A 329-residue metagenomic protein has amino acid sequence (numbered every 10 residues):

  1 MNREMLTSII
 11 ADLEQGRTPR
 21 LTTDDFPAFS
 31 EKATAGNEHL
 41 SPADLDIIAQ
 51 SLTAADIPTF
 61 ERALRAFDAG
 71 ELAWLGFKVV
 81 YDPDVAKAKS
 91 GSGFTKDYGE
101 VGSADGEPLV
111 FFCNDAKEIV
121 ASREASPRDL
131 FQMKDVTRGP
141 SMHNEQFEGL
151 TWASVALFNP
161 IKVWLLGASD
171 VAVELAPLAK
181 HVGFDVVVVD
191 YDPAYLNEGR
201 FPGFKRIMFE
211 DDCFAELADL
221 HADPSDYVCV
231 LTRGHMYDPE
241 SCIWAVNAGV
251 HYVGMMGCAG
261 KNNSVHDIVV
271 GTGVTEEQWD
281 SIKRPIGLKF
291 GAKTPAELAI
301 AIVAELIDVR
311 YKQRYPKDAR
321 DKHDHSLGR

Functional and structural regions predicted by a protein language model:
M1-Y191, G199-F204, D223-Y227, V309-R329: Segments forming oxygen-rich coordination pockets for charged ligands
A176-L178, R200-F201, E240-I243, H266-I268: Short amphipathic alpha-helical segments
V189, Y227, T232-H235, I243-I268: ADP-ribose/adenylate-binding Rossmann-like module
Y191-A194, D211-A215, M256-K261: Short, acidic/turn-prone active-site loops that include or flank metal/cofactor- and phosphate-binding residues
P193-E198, D238: Short, glycine/polar-rich helix-capping loops at beta-to-alpha or helix-loop-helix junctions that flank or form
K205-D211: Conserved SAM-binding strand-loop segment of SAM-dependent methyltransferases
C213-P224: Short amphipathic alpha-helix with an adjacent loop that forms part of the alpha/beta core around
M256-R329: Adenosine-phosphate binding glycine-rich loop
